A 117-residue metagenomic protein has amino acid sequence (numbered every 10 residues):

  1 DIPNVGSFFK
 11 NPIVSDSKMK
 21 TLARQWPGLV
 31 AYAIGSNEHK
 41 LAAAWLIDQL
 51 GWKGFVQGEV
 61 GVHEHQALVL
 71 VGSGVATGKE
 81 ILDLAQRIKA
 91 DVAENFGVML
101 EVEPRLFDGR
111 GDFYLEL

Functional and structural regions predicted by a protein language model:
D1-V71, V75-K79, N95-L117: Phosphate/pyrophosphate- and phosphate-bearing ligand-binding catalytic cores of soluble enzymes
